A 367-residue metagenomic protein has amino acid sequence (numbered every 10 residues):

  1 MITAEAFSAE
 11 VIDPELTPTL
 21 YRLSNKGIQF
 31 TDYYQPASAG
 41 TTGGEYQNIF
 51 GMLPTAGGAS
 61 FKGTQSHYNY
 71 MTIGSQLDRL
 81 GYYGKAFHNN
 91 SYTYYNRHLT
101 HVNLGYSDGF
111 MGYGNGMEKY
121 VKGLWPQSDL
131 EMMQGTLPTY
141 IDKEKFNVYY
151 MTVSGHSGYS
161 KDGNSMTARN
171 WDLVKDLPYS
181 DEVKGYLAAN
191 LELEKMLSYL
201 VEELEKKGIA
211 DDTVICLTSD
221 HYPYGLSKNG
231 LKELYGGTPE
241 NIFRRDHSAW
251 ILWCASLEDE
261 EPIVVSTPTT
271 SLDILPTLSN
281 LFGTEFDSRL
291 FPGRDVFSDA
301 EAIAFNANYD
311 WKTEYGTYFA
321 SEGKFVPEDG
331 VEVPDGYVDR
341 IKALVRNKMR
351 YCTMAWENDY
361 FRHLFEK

Functional and structural regions predicted by a protein language model:
M1-K367: Solvent-exposed soluble domains appended to multi-pass membrane proteins
